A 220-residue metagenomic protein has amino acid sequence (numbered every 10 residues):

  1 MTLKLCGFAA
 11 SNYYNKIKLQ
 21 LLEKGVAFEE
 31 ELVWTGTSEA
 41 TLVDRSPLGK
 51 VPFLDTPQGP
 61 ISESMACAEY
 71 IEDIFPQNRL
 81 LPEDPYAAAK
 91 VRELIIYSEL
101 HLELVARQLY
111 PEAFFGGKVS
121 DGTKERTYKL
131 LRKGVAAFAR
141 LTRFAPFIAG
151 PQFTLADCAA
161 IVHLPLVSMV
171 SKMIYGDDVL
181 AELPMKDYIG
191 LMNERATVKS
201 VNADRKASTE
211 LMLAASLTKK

Functional and structural regions predicted by a protein language model:
M1-E125, A139, P146-I148, K219: GST-like domain detector, emphasizing the conserved glutathione-binding G-site in the N-terminal thioredoxin-like
T2-K4, G190, M212: Acidic/proline-rich low-complexity IDRs
E30, P151, V201-N202: A generic structural-conservation signal
S98-E194: GST-like fold's C-terminal all-alpha helical module
R195-A196, S200: A late-sequence structural motif
R205-K220: Acidic/histidine-enriched, glycine/proline-rich intrinsically disordered or flexible terminal extensions
